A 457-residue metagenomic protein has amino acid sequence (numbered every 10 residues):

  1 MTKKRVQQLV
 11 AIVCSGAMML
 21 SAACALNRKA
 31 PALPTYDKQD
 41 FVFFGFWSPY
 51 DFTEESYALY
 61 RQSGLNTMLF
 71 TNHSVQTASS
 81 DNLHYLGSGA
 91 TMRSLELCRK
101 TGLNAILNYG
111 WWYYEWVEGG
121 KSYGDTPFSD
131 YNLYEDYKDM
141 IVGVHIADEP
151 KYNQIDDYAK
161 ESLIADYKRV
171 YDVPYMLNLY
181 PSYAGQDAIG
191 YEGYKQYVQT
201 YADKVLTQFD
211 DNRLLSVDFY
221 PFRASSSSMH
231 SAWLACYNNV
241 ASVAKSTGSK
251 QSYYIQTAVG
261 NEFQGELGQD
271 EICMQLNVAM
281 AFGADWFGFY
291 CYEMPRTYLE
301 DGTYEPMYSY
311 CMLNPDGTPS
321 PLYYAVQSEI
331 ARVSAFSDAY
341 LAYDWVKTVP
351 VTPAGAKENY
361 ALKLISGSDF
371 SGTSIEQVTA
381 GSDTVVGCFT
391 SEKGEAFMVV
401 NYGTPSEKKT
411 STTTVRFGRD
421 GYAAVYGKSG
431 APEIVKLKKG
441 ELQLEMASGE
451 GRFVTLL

Functional and structural regions predicted by a protein language model:
M1-K29: Gram-positive cell-envelope targeting signals
N27-Y422, G427-L457: Glycan-processing catalytic domains of CAZymes
